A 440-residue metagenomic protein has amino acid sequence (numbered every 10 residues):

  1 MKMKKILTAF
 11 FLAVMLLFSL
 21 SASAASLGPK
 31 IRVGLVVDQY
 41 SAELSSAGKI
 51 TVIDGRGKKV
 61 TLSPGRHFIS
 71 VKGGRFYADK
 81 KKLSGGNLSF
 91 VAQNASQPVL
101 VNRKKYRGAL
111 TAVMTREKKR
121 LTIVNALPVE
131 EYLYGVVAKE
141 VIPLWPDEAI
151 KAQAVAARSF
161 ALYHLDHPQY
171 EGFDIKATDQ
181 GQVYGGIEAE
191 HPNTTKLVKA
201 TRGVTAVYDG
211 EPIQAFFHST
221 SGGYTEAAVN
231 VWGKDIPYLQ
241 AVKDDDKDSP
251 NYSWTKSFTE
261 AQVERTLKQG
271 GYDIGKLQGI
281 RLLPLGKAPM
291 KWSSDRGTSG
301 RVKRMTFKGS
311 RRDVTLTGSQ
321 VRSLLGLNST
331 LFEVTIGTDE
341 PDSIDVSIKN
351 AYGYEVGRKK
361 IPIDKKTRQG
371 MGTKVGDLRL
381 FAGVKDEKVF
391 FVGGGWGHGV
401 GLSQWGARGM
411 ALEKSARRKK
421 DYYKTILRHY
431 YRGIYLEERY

Functional and structural regions predicted by a protein language model:
K2-Y440: Conserved, single-site charged/polar hotspot
